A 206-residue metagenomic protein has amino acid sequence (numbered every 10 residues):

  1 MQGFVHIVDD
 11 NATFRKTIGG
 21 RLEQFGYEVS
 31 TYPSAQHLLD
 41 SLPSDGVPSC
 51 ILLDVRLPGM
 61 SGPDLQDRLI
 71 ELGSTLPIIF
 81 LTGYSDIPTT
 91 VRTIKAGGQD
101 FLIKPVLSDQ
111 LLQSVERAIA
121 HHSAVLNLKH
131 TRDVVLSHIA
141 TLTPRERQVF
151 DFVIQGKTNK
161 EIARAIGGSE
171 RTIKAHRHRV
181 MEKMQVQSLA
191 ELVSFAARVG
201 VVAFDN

Functional and structural regions predicted by a protein language model:
Q2-F14, I18-L22, A35, I51 (+1 more regions): Conserved acidic segment of CheY-like receiver
T31-C50: Acidic, metal-coordinating helix/loop segments flanking the phosphotransfer/catalytic sites of two-component signaling
D54, T82: Active-site residues of response regulator receiver
P63-T75, R92: Short amphipathic alpha-helix used as the core "switch/output" element in two-component signaling
D86-P88, L102-V115, E161: C-terminal output helix
D133-E170: Helix-turn-helix DNA-binding segment
T158-E191: Recognition helix of helix-turn-helix DNA-binding domains
